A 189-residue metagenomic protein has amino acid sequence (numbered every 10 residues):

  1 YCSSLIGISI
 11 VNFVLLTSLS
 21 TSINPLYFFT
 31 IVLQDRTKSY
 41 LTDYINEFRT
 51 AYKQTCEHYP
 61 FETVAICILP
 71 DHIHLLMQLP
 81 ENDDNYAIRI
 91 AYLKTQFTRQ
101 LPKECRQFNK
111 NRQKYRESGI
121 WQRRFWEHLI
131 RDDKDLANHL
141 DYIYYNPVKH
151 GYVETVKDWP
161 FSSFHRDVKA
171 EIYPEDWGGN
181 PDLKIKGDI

Functional and structural regions predicted by a protein language model:
Y1-I189: Short catalytic/metal-binding and nucleic-acid-binding patches
